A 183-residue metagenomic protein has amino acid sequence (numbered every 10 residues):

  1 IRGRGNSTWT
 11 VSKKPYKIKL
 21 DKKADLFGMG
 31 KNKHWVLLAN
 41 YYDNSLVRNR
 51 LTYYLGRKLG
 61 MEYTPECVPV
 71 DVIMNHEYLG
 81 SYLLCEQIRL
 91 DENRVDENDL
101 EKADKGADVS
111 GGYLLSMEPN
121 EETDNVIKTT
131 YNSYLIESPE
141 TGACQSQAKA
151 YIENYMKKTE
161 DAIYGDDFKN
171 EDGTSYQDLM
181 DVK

Functional and structural regions predicted by a protein language model:
I1-K183: Phosphate/dinucleotide-binding and metal-coordinating scaffold of catalytic cores in nucleotide-dependent enzymes
